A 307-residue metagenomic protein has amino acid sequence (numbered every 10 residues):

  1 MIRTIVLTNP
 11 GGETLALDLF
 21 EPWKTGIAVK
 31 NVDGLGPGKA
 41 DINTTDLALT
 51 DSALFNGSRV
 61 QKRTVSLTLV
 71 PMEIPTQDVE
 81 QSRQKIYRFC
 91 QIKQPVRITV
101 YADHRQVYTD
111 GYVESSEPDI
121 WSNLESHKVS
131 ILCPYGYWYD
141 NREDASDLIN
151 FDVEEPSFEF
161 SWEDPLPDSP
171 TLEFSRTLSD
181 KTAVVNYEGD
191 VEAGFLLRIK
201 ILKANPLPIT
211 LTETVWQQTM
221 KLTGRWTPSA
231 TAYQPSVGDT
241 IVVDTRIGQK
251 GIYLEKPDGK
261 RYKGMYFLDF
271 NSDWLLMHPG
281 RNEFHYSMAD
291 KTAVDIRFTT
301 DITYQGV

Functional and structural regions predicted by a protein language model:
M1-T44: Polar/acidic, low-complexity leader/linker segments enriched in S/T/G and N/D
I42, V60-T64, K93, Q106 (+4 more regions): A general secondary-structure signal for short beta-strands and their flanking turns/coil in non-transmembrane regions
T50-Q77, N123-G136, N282: Oligomerization/assembly interface segments of phage tail-like spikes and tubes
R59-R97, A102-H104: Compositionally biased, low-complexity regions
L69-E73, A102, S115, C133-Y137 (+3 more regions): Beta-strand elements of well-folded, non-transmembrane domains
I92-D140: Short beta-strand and beta-hairpin "edge-sheet" elements
Y139-D147: Short, charged, solvent-exposed linker or helix-capping segments at domain edges/interfaces that act as flexible hinges
S146-V307: Intrinsically disordered, low-complexity segments enriched in serine, threonine, and glycine
